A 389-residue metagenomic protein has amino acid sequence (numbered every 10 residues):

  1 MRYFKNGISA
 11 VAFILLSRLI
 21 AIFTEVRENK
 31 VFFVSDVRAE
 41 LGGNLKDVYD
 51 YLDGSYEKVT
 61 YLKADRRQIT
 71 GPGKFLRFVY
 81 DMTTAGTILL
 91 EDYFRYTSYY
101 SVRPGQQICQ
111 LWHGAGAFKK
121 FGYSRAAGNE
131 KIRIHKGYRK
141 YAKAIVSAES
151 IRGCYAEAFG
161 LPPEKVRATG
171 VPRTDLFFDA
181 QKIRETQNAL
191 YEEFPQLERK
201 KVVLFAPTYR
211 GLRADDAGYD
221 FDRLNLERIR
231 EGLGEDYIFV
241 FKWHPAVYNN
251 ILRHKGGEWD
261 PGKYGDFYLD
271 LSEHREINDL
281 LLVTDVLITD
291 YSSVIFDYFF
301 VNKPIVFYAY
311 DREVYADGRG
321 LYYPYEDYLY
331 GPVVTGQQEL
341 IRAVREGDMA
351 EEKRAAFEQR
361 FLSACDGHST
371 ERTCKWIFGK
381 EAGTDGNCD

Functional and structural regions predicted by a protein language model:
M1, K182, Q337-D389: C-terminal amphipathic helix plus adjacent low-complexity, charged tail appended to glycosyltransferase catalytic
M1-R38: Membrane-proximal basic amphipathic "stem/tether" segments
K30-Q181: Active-site and donor-binding regions of nucleotide-sugar-utilizing enzymes
V37-E40, R66-Q68, F94-Y96, G114-A117 (+10 more regions): Short, solvent-exposed loop/turn segments at secondary-structure junctions
G43-V48, P172-E258, V334, E371: Conserved catalytic-core segment of nucleotide-activated headgroup transferases in glycan assembly
G73-T87, P245-S293: Donor nucleotide-activated moiety binding/catalytic core segment of transferases that use nucleotide-activated donors
I88-R95, Y99-W112, H274-G318: A donor-sugar binding/catalytic signature common to diverse glycosyltransferases and related nucleotide-sugar
W259-D260, S293-F361: Catalytic binding pocket for nucleotide-activated donors in carbohydrate/polymer assembly enzymes
